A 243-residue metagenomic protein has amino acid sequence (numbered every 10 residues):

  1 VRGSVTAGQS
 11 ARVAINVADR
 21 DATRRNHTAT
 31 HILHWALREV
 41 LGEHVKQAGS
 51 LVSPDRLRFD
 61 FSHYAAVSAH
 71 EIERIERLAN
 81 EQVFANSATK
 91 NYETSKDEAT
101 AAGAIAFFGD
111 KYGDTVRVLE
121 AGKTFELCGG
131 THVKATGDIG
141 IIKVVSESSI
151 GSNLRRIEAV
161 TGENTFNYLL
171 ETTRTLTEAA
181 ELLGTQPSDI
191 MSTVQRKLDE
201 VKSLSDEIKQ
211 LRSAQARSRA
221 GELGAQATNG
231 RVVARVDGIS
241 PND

Functional and structural regions predicted by a protein language model:
V1-G3, L57-S62: A generic structural motif
V1-V13, A18: Conserved nucleotide-binding/hydrolysis modules and their immediate coupling elements across P-loop/ASCE NTPase motors
V17-H27: Short pre-active-site segment immediately N-terminal to the catalytic Zn-binding motif
R25-R38, L127-A135: Histidine-centered catalytic micro-motifs
A36-G49: Active-site palm subdomain of RNA-directed nucleic acid polymerases
H44, P54, F61-I150: Non-catalytic interaction/regulatory segments
H44, P54, T136-D243: Terminal appendage regions of diverse proteins
